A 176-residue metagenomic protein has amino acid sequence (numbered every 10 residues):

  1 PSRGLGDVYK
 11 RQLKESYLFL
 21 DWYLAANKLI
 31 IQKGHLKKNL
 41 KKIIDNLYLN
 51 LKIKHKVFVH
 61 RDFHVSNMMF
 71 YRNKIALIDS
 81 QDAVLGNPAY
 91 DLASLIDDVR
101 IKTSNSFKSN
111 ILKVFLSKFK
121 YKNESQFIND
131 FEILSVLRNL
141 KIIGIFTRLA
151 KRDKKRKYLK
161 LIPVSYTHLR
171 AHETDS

Functional and structural regions predicted by a protein language model:
P1-Y9, H168-S176: Single conserved hydrophobic/aromatic residue that forms the stacking wall/gate of nucleotide- or nucleobase-binding
D7, E124-S135: All-alpha amphipathic helical-bundle segments outside canonical DNA-binding/catalytic cores that form hydrophobic
D7, Q12-L13, H60, V65 (+3 more regions): Glycan-recognition and catalytic cores of secretory/periplasmic carbohydrate-active enzymes
D7-H60, Y71: ATP-dependent phospho-/nucleotidyl transfer catalytic cores
Y17-N27, P88-K122, I133-D153, L169: Active-site activation/catalytic loop segments of kinase-like enzymes and analogous catalytic loops in related
Q32-L36, F127-E132, K154-Y158: Residue-level recognition of alpha-helical structural elements
L40, D153-L169: Short secondary-structure subsegments characteristic of cysteine-rich extracellular domains
D45-L92, V99-T103: Active-site acidic catalytic loop and adjacent metal/ATP-binding pocket of ATP-dependent phosphoryl transfer enzymes
